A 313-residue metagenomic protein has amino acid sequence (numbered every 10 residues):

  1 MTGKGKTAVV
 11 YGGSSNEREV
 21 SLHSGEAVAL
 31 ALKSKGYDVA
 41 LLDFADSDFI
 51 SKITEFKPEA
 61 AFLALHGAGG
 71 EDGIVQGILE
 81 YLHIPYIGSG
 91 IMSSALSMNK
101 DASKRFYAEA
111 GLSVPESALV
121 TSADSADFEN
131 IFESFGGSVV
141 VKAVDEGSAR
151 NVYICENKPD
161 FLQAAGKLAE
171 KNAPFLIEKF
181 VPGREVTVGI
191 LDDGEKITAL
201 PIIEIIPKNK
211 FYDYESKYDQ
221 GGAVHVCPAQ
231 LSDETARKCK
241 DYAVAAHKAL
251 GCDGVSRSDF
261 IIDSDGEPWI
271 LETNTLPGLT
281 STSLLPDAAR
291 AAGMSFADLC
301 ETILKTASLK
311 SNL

Functional and structural regions predicted by a protein language model:
M1-M98, A102-R105, E109, T121-N130 (+1 more regions): ATP-binding N-terminal substructure of ATP-dependent carboxylate-amine bond-forming enzymes
M1-Y11, I53-E55, L96-R184, R237: Active-site nucleotide/adenylate-binding loops and adjacent lid/helix of ATP-dependent enzymes
V39, P85-Y86, V114, V139 (+1 more regions): Hydrophobic beta-strand scaffold residues
A149, K208, N274-A288: Glycine-rich phosphate/pyrophosphate-binding beta-alpha loops
E156-D241, S264-W269: Phosphate-binding site of ATP-dependent enzymes
K179, H247-L279, A289: Conserved metal-phosphate-binding beta-hairpin within the catalytic cores of diverse ATP-dependent phosphoryl-transfer
E204-S256, D287-L313: Active-site "cap" helix and flanking loop/linker of ATP-utilizing ligase/carboxylase catalytic domains
